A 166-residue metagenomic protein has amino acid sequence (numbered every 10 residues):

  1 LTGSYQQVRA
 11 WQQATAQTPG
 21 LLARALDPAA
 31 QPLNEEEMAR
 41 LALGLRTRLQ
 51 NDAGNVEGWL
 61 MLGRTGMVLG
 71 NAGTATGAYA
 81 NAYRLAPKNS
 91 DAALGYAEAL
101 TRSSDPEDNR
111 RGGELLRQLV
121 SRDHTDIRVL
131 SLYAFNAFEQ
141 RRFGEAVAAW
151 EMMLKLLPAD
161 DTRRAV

Functional and structural regions predicted by a protein language model:
L1-L43: Long, contiguous interaction/recruitment modules in multidomain scaffold/adaptor proteins
T2, R9, P158-V166: Intrinsically disordered, low-complexity glycine/proline-rich and charged
A25-N34, V56, M61-V68, G73-R122: Alpha-helical adaptor scaffolds
L43-R46, Q50, A80, R117 (+1 more regions): Alpha-solenoid helical repeat scaffolds
Q50-G54, P87, H124, P158: Short coil turns that delineate tetratricopeptide repeat
E57, D91, R128, T162-A165: Start-of-helix register in tetratricopeptide repeats
L94-R102, F135, T162-V166: TPR/TPR-like alpha-solenoid helical repeat scaffolds
F138, F143-D161: TPR/TPR-like (Sel1-like) alpha-helical repeat modules
